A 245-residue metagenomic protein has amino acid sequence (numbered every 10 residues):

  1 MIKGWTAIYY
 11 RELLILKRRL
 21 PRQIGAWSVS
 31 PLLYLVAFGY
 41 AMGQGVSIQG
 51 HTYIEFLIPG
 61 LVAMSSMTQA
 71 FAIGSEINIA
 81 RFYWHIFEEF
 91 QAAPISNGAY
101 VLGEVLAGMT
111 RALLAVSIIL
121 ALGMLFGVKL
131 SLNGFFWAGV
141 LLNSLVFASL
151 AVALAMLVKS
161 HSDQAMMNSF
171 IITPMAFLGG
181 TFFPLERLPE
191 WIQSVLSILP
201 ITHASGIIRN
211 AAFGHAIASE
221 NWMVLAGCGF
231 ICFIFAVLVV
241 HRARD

Functional and structural regions predicted by a protein language model:
M1-G127, S131-G134, A138-G206, N210-D245: Hydrophobic transmembrane alpha-helices and immediately adjacent juxtamembrane helices of multi-pass inner-membrane
